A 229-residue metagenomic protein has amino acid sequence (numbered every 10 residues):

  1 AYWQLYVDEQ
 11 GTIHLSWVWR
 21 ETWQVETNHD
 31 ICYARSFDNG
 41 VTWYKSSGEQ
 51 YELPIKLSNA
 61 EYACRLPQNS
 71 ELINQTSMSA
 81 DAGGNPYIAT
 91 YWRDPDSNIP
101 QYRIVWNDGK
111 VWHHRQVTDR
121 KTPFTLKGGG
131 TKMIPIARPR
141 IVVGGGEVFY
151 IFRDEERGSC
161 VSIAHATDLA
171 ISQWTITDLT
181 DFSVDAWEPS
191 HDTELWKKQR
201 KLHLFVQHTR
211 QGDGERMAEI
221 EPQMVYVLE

Functional and structural regions predicted by a protein language model:
A1-E229: Extracellular, repeat-based ectodomains that mediate carbohydrate processing or recognition
